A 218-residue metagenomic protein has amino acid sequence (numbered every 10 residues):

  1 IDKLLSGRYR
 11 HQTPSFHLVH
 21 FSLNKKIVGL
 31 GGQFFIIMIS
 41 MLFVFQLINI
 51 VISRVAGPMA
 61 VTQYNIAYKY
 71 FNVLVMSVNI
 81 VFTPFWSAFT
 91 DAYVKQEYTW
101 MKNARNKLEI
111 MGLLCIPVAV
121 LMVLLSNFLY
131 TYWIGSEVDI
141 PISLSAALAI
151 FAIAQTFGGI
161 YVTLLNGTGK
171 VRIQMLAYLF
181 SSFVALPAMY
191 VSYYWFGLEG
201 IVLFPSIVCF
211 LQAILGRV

Functional and structural regions predicted by a protein language model:
I1, G169-R172, S182-I214, V218: Membrane-interface helix-loop junctions in multi-pass transport and translocation proteins
I1-F45, A88, K95-T99, V218: Interhelical loop/hinge segments that connect adjacent transmembrane helices in multipass membrane
S15, N72-Q96, L164-G167: Helix-loop junctions and terminal segments of transmembrane helices in multi-pass membrane transport/translocation
I27-V28, E97-L113, V120-L125, I142-S145: Interfacial transmembrane-helix starts/ends
Q33, I48-N49, T62-V78, I110: Alpha-helical transmembrane segments of polytopic membrane transporters and translocases
L42, K69-N72, A119, A152 (+2 more regions): Residue-level recognition of pore/gate-forming positions within transmembrane alpha-helices of multi-pass
P58, Y98-T99, V123-I153, E199: Interfacial segments at transmembrane-helix termini and the short loops linking adjacent helices
I150-F180: Membrane-interface junctions at transmembrane-helix termini in multi-pass inner-membrane proteins
